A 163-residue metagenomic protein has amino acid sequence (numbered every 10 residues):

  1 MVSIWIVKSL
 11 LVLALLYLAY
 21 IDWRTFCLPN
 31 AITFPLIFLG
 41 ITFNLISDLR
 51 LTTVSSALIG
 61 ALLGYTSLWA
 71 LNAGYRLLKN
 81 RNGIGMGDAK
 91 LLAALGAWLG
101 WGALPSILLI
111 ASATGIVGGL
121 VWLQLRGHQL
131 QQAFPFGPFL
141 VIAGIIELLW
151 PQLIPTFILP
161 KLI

Functional and structural regions predicted by a protein language model:
M1-I163: A membrane-topology feature that recognizes alpha-helical transmembrane segments and their immediate juxtamembrane
